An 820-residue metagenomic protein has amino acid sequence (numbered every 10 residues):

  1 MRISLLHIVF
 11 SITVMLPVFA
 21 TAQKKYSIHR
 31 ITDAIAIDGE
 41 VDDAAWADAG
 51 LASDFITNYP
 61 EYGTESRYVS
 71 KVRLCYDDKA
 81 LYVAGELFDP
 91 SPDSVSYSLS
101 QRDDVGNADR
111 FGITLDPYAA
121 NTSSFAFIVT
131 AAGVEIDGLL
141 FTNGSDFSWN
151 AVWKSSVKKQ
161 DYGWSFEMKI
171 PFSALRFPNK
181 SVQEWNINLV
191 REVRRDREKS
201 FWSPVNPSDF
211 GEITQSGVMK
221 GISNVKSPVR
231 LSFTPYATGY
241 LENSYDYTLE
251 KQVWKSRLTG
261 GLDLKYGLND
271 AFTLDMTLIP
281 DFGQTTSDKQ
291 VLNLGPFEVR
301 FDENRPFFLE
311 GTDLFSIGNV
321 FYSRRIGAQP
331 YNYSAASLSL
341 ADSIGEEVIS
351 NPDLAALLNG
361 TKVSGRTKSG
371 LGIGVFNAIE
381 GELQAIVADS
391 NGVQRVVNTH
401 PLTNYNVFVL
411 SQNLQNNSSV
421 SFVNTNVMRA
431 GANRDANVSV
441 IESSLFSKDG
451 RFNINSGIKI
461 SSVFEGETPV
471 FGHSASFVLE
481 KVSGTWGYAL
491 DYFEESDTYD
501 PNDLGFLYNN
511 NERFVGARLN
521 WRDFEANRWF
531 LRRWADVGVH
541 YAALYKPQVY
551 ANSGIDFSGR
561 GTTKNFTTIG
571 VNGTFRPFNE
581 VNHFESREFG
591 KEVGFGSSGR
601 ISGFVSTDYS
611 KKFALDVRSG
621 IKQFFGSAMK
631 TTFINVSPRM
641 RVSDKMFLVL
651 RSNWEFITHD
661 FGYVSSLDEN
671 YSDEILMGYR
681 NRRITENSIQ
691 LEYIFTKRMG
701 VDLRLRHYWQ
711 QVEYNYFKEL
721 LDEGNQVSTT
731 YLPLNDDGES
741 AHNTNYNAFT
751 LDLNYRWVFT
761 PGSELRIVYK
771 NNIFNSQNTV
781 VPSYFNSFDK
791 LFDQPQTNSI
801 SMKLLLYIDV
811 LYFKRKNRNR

Functional and structural regions predicted by a protein language model:
M1-K25: Bacterial Sec-dependent N-terminal signal peptides
A22-S411, F422, Q794: Structural preference for beta-rich elements and adjacent junctions enriched in aromatics
S173-L175, V427-R429, R522-E525, K622: Short beta-turn/strand-loop junction motif enriched in small, turn-promoting residues
N206-S227, L383-D449, K481, T567-S610: Outer-membrane beta-barrel transmembrane domain signature of Gram-negative proteins, especially the mid-to-C-terminal
P235, L258-L264, F272, L278 (+8 more regions): Extended, hydrophobic alpha-helical segments in both membrane/secreted and soluble proteins
I344-P352, R395-N398, N426-A430, I621-Q623 (+1 more regions): The substrate-binding groove and active-site-proximal loops of carbohydrate-active enzymes, especially glycoside
A356-L358, S364, D435-A436, D449-R820: Exposed, low-structure sequence patches enriched in small/polar residues
